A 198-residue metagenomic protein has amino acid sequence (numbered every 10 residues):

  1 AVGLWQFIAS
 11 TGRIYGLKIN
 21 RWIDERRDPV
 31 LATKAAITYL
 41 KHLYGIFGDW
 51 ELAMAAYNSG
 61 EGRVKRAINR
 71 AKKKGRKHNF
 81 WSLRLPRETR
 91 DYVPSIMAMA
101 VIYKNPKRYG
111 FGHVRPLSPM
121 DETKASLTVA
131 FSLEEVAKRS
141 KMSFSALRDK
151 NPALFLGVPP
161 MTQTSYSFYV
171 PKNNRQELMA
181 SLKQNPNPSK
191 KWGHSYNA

Functional and structural regions predicted by a protein language model:
A1-G16: Short, surface-exposed glycine/acidic/tryptophan-bearing loops
I14, I19-W22, R26-I46, E51-A198: Extracytoplasmic and endomembrane cell-envelope/extracellular-matrix remodeling and assembly machinery
